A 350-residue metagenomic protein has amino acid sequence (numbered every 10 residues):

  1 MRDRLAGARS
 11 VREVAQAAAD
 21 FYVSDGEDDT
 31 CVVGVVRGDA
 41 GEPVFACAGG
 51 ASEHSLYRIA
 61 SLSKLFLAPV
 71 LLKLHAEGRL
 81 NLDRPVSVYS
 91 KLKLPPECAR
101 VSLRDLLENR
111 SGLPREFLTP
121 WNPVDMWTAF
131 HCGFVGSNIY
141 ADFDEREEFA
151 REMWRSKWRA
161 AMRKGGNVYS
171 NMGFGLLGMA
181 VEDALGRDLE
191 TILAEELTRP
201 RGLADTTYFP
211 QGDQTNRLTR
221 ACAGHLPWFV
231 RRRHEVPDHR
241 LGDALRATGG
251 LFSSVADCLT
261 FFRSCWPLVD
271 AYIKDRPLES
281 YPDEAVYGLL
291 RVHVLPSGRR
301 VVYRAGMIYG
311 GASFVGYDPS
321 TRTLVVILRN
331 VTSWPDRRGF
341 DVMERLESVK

Functional and structural regions predicted by a protein language model:
G7, D25-D29, G49-L106, R159-M172 (+2 more regions): Short active-site loop at a secondary-structure junction that contains or immediately precedes the catalytic residue(s)
Q16-L56, L82, Y140, R291 (+1 more regions): A short, well-structured edge-of-sheet supersecondary motif
A19, V33, K64-L67, L71 (+6 more regions): Residue-level preference for non-acidic, small/hydrophobic
V33-V35, V302-Y303, G311-S320: Short, surface-exposed beta-strand/loop micro-motifs that present aromatic residues
V44, A312-T332: Short, well-ordered beta-strand elements
G49-S52, G242, T332-S333: A short acidic/small-residue loop/turn micro-motif
P96-M307: Short, surface-exposed loop or secondary-structure junction motifs that flank catalytic or metal-binding residues
Y281-D283, L295-V302, T332-K350: Short, gly/Ser/Thr-rich active-site loops of penicillin-recognizing serine hydrolases
